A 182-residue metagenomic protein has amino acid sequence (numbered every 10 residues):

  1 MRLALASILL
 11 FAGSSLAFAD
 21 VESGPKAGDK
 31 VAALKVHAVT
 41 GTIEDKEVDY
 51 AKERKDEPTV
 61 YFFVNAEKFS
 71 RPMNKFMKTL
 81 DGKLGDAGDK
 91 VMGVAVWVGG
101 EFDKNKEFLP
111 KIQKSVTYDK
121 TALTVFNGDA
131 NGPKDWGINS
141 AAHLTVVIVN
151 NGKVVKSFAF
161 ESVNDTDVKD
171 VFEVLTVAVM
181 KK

Functional and structural regions predicted by a protein language model:
M1-S7: Positively charged n-region of N-terminal signal peptides that target proteins for export
G13-A19: Sec/Tat signal peptide C-region and signal peptidase I cleavage site
D20-D49, R71-P72: N-terminal "domain-start" segment that seeds a small globular fold
V48-M73, M92-V94: Short active-site neighborhood of thiol/selenol oxidoreductases, capturing the structured segment around
N74-V94: Conserved helix-turn-beta segment immediately C-terminal to the redox Cys motif in thioredoxin-like folds
G93-E101: Short internal beta-strands
I112-N139: Short, internal strand/loop/helix patches that form the active-site neighborhood or redox-interaction surface
T145-V146, N150-K182: Thiol-/selenol-based redox modules, centered on thioredoxin-like and closely related oxidoreductase domains
